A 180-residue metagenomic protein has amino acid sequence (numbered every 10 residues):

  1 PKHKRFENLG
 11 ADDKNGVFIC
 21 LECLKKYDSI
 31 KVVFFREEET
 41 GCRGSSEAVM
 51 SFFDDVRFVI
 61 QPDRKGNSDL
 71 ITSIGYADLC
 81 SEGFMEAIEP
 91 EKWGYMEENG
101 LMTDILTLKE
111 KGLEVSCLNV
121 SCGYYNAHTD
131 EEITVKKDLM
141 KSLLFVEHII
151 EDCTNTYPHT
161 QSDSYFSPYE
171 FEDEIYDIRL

Functional and structural regions predicted by a protein language model:
H3-G83, E97-G100, D104-I105: Acidic/histidine-rich catalytic neighborhood of metal-dependent amide-processing enzymes
I19-E22, T107, K141, F145-H148: Alpha-helical scaffold segments in soluble metabolic enzymes
C23, I88-K92, V146, I150-C153: Hydrophobic, Leu/Ile/Phe/Ala-enriched alpha-helical segments that form helix-helix packing faces
K26-I30, L113-S116, C153-T156: Short helix-capping/linker segments at secondary-structure and domain boundaries
C80-P90, D138-V146: Gly/Ser/Thr-rich active-site loops/lids in small-molecule metabolic enzymes that frequently grip phosphoryl groups
M96-S142: Zn-dependent metallopeptidase/amidohydrolase metal-coordination segment
N126-L180: His/Asp/Glu-rich mid-to-C-terminal helical/loop segments that flank catalytic regions of hydrolases
